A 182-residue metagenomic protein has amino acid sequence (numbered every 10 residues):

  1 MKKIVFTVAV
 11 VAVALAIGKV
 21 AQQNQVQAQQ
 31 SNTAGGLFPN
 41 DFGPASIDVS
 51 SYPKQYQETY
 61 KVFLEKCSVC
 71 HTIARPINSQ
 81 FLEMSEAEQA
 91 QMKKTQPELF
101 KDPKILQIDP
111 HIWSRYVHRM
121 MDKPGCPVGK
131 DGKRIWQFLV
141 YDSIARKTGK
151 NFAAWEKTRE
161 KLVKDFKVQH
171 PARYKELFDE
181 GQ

Functional and structural regions predicted by a protein language model:
M1-I4: Positively charged n-region of N-terminal signal peptides that target proteins for export
V10-A21: Hydrophobic alpha-helical membrane-insertion segments, chiefly the h-region of N-terminal signal peptides
Q22-T33: Ser/Thr/Pro/Gly-rich low-complexity linker/stalk segments immediately outside membranes or between
S31-V49, G129-Q182: Flexible coil segments in periplasmic/lumen-exposed cytochrome c-class electron-transfer proteins
T33-K61, F100, R115-D122: Sequence context of c-type cytochrome heme-c attachment sites
Y60, T72-P124: Gly/Gly-Pro-rich "capping" loops immediately C-terminal to redox-active cysteine motifs in periplasmic/lumenal
F63-A74, I135, L139-V140: The canonical Cys-X-X-Cys-His
C67, H71, G125, S143-K147: Short alpha-helix boundary/capping elements
